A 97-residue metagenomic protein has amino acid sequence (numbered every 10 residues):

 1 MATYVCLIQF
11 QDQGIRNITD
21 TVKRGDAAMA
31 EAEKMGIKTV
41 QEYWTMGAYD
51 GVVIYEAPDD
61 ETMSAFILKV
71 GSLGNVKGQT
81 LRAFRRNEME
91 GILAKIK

Functional and structural regions predicted by a protein language model:
M1-K97: A compositional/biophysical signature of low hydrophobicity enriched in polar/charged and small residues
